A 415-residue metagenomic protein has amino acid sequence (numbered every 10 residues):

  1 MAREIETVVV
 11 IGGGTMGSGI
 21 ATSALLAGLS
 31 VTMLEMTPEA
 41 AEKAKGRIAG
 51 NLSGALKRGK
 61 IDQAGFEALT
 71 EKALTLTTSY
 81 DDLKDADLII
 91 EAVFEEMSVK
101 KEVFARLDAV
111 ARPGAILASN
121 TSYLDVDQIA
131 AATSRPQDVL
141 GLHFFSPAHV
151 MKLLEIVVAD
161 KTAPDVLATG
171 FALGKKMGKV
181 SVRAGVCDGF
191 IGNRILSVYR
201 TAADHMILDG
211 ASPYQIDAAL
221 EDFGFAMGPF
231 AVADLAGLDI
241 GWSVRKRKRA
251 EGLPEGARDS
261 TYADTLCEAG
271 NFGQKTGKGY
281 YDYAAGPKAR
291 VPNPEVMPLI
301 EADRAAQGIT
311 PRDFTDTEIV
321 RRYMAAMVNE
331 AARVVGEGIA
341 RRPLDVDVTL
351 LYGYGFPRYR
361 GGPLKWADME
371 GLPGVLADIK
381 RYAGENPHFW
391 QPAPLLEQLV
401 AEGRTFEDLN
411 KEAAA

Functional and structural regions predicted by a protein language model:
M1-A415: N-terminal glycine-rich phosphate-binding loop for ADP-containing cofactors
